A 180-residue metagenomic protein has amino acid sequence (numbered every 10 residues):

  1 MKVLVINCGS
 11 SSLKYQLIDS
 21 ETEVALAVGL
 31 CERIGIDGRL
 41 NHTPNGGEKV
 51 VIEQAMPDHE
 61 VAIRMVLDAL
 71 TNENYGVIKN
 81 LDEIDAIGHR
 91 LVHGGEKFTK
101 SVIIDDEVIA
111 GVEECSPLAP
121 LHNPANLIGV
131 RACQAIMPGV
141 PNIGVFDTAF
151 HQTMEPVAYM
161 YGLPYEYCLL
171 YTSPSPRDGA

Functional and structural regions predicted by a protein language model:
M1-V3: Extreme N-terminal starter segment of soluble prokaryotic enzymes
V5-L13: N-terminal beta1-alpha1 ligand-phosphate binding loop
S12-M56: Short glycine-rich, Thr/Ser-proximal phosphate-binding strand/loop in the N-terminal lobe of ATP-dependent enzymes
D37-D85, G129: Conserved active-site "lid/cap" helical segment
L70, G76-H122, F150-A158: Short beta-strand-loop/turn "lid" adjacent to the catalytic site in phosphate-handling enzymes
Y171-A180: Single conserved hydrophobic/aromatic residue that forms the stacking wall/gate of nucleotide- or nucleobase-binding
